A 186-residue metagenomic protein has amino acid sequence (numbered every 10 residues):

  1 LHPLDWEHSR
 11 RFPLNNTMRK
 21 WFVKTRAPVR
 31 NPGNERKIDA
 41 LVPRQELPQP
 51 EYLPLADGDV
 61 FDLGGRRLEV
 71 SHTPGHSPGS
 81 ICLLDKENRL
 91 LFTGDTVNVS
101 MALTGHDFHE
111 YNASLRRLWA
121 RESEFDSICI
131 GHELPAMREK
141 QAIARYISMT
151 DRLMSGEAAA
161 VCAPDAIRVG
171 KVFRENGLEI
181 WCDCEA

Functional and structural regions predicted by a protein language model:
L1-D62, S148-G156: Active-site HxH/HxHxD metal-binding segment of metal-dependent hydrolases
L1-H8, P13-N16, K20, P43-R44 (+7 more regions): A broadly tuned "polar low-complexity/structure-edge" signature
D5, D39, D57-D62, D85 (+6 more regions): Acidic-enriched, low-complexity/disordered segments with a strong bias for Aspartate over Glutamate
S9-R19, P32-A40, D107-E110, D126-H132 (+1 more regions): Low-complexity, flexible helical/coil segments
E35, D59, R116-A186: Accessory terminal helices/loops
R44-Q45, L53, V60, R67-R145: Metallo-beta-lactamase
